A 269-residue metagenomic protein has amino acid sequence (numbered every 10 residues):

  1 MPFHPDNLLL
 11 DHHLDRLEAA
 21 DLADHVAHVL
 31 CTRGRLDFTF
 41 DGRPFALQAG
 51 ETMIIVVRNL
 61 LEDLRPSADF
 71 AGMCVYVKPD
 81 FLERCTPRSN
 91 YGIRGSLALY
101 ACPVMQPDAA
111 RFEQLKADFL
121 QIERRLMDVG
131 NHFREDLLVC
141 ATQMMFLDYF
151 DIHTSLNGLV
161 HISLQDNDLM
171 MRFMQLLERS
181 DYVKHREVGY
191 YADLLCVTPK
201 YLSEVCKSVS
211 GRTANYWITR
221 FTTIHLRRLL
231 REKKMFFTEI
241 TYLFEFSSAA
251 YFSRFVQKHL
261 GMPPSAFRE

Functional and structural regions predicted by a protein language model:
M1-A49: Generic protein-terminus/edge-of-domain signal
D37-T39, L60-A68: Short beta-strand His + acidic residue motifs that chelate non-heme Fe in jelly-roll/DSBH and cupin folds
L47-L60, Y76-P79: Conserved metal-binding segment of the jelly-roll/cupin
G50, L202, Y251-F252, V256: Short hydrophobic/aromatic patch on the recognition helix
P66-M127: A hydrophobic/aromatic-rich effector-binding and dimerization subdomain of bacterial HTH-type transcriptional regulators
G130-D136, F150-Q175, R179-L195, S208-Y216 (+1 more regions): Short, Lys/Arg-enriched, Trp-marked, Pro/Gly-tolerant hinge/linker segments that flank
S208-A249, E269: Terminal helix-turn-helix DNA-binding modules in bacterial transcription factors
R254-E269: …primarily DNA-binding HTH/wHTH and HhH modules…
